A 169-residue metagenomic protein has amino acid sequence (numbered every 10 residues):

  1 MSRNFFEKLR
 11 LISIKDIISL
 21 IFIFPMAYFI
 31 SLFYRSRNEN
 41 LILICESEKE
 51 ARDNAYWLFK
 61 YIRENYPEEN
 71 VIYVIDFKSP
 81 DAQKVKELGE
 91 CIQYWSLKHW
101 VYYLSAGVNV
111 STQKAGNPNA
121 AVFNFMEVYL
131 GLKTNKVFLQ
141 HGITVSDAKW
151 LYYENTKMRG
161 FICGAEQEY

Functional and structural regions predicted by a protein language model:
M1-E48: Membrane-proximal basic amphipathic "stem/tether" segments
L41-Y169: Active-site and donor-binding regions of nucleotide-sugar-utilizing enzymes
